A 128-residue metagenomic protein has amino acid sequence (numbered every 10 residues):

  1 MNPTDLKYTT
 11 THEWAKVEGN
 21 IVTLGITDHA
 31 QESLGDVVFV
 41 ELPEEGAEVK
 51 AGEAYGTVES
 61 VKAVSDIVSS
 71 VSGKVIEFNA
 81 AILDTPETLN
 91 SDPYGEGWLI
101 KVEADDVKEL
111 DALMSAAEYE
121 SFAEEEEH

Functional and structural regions predicted by a protein language model:
M1-A54, S91-H128: Acidic, low-complexity mobile loops and tails
V17, S60-V61, S70, D105: A short, compositionally biased micro-patch
E44-V58, S69, K74-E77: Short, well-structured beta-strand-loop connectors
V61-G97: Mid-chain, well-packed structural core segment of small domains
